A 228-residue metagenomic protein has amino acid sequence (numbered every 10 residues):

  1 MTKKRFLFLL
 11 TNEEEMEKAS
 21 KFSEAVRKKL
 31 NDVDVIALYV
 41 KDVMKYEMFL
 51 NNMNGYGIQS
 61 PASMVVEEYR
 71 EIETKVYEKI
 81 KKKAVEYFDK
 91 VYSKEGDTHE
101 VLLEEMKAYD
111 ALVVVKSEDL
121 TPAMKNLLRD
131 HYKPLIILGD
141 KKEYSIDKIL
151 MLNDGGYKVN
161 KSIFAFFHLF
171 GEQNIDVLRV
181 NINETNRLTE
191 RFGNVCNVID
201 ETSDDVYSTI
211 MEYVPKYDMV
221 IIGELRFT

Functional and structural regions predicted by a protein language model:
M1, D42-K45, T74-L112, R191-T228: Structural beta-alpha unit
M1-S60, K148-E201, D205-S208, Y213-P215 (+1 more regions): Small/aliphatic-rich secondary-structure junction motif
K4, M16-F22, K29, E95-E143 (+1 more regions): Gly/Ser-rich helix-loop-strand patches that form or flank binding pockets for ribonucleotide-derived cofactors
V26-R27, I80-A84, L127, H131 (+1 more regions): Hydrophobic, Leu/Ile/Phe/Ala-enriched alpha-helical segments that form helix-helix packing faces
Y46-E47, M64-Y69, F88, D130: Short acidic/polar alpha-helix capping motifs at helix-coil junctions
I58-K75: A short acidic, glycine-rich active-site loop that binds or catalyzes chemistry on phosphate/adenosine moieties
Y77-K81, L112-V113, L135-I137, I175-N181: Short, hydrophobic beta-strand segments that form beta-sheet elements in well-ordered domains
